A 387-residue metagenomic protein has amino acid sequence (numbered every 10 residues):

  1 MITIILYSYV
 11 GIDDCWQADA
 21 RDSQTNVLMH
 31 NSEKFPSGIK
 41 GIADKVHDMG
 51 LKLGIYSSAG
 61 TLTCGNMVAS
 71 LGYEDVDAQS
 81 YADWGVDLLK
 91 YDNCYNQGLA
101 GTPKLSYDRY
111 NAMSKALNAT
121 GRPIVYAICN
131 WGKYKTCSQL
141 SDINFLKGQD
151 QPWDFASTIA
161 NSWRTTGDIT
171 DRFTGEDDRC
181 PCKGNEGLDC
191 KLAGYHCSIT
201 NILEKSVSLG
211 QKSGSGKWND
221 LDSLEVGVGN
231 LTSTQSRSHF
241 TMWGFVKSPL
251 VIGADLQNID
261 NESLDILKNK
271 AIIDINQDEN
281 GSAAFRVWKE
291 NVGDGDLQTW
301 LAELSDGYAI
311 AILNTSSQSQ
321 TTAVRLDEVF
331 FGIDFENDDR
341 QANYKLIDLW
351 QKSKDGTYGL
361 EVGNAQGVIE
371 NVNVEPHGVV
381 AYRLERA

Functional and structural regions predicted by a protein language model:
M1-A100: Aromatic-lined carbohydrate-binding/catalytic grooves of carbohydrate-active enzymes
A18-Q24, L62-N66, Q97-N111, K135-G148 (+2 more regions): Extracytoplasmic/secreted cell-surface and envelope-processing proteins
H47, L51-V68, S114-C137: Aromatic-lined carbohydrate-recognition surfaces of secreted/lumenal glycan-active proteins
V76, V125-A254: Glycan-recognition surfaces
S238-K289: Catalytic cores of secreted or luminal carbohydrate-active enzymes
W243-V246, V251-G253, V292-F335, H377: Carbohydrate-binding surface patches
V329-S353: Solvent-exposed beta-hairpin/edge-strand motifs
E361-A387: C-terminal beta-strand-rich structural cap/linker in extracellular carbohydrate-active enzymes
